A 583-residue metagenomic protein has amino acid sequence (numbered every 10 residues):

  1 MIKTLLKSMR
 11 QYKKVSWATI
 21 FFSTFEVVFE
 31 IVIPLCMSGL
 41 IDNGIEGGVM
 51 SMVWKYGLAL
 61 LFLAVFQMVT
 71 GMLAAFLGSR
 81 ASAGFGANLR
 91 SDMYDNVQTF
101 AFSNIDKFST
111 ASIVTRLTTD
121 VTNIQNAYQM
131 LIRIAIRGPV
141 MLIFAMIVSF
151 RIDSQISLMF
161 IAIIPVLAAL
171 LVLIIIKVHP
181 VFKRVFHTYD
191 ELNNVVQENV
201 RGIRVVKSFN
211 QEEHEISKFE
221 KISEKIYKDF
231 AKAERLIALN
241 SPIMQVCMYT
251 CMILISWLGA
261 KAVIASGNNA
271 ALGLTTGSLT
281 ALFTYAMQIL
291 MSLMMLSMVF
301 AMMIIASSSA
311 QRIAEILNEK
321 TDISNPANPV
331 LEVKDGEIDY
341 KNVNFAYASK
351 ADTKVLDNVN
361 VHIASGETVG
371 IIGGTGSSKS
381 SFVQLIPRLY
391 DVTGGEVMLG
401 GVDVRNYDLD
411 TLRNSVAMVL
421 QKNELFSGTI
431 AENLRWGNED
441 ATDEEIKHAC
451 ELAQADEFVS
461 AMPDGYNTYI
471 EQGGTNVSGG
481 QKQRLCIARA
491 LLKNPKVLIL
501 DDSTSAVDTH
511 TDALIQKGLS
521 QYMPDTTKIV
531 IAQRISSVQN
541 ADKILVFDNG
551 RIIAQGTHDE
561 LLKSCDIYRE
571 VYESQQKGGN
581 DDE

Functional and structural regions predicted by a protein language model:
M1-Q11, I113: A short amphipathic helical element positioned immediately N-terminal to and/or at the very start of a transmembrane
R10, S16-L73, L77, F150-Q155 (+1 more regions): Transmembrane helix-loop-helix hairpins at lipid-water interfaces of multipass membrane proteins, especially the type-1
Q11-K14, T99-S103, T119-I132, I136 (+6 more regions): An intracellular "coupling" helix at the cytosolic face of ABC transporter transmembrane type-1 domains
F21, F25, F29-I33, T70 (+4 more regions): Hydrophobic alpha-helical transmembrane segments of ABC transporter permease domains
F25-F29, L61, V65-S82, F144 (+4 more regions): Hydrophobic alpha-helical membrane-associated segments
G47, A83, S91-T115, T119-V121 (+6 more regions): Short intracellular "coupling" helices and adjacent cytoplasmic loop segments at the cytosolic face of multi-pass
V49-V53, V148-A162, K232-R312, I316-L317: Helix-loop-helix
L331-E583: ABC-type nucleotide-binding domain
